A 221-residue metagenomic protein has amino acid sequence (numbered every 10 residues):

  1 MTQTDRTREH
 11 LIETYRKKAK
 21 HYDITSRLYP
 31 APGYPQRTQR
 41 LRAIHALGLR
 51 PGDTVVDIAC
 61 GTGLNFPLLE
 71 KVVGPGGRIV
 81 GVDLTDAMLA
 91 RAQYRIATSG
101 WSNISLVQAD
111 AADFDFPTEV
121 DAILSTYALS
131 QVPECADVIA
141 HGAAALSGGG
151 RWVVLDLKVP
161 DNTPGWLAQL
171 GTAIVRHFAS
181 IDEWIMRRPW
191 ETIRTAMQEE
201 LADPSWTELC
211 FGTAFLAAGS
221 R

Functional and structural regions predicted by a protein language model:
T2-G48, L64, L68, R91 (+1 more regions): Conserved class I S-adenosyl-L-methionine
E9-H10, P32, L155-L209: C-terminal alpha-helical "lid/dimerization" subdomain adjacent to the S-adenosyl-L-methionine
T54, R78, G149-R151: Short glycine-centered segments of the SAM/dcSAM-binding site in methyltransferase folds
V56-D113: Class I SAM-dependent methyltransferase SAM/SAH-binding core
G74, V132-P133, L146-S147: Helix-to-beta-strand junctions that scaffold the AdoMet/dcAdoMet cofactor pocket in Class I SAM-dependent enzymes
A112-I123: A short acidic, Gly/Pro-enriched loop at the edge of an enzyme's catalytic core that lines a small-molecule cofactor
A122-C135: A short SAM/SAH-binding and catalytic strip from SAM-dependent methyltransferases
D137-G148: A short glycine-rich, Lys/Arg-flanked "PGG" loop and its adjoining helix->strand segment in the class I
